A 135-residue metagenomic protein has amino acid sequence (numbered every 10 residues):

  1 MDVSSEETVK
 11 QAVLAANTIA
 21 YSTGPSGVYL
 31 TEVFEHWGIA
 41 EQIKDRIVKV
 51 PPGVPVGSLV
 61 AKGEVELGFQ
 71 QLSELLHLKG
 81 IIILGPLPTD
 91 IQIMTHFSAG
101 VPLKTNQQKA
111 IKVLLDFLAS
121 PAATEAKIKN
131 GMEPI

Functional and structural regions predicted by a protein language model:
M1-I135: Exported/periplasmic ABC-transporter solute-binding proteins
